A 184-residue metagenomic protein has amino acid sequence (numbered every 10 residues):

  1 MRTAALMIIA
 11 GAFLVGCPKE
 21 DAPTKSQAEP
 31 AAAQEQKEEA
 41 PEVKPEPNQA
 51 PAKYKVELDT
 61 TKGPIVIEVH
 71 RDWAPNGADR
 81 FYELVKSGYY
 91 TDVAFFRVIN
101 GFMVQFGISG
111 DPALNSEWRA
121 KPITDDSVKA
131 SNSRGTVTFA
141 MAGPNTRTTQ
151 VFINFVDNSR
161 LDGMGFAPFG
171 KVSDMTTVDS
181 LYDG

Functional and structural regions predicted by a protein language model:
M1-K19: Sec-dependent N-terminal signal peptides
G16-G184: Cyclophilin-like peptidyl-prolyl cis-trans isomerases
